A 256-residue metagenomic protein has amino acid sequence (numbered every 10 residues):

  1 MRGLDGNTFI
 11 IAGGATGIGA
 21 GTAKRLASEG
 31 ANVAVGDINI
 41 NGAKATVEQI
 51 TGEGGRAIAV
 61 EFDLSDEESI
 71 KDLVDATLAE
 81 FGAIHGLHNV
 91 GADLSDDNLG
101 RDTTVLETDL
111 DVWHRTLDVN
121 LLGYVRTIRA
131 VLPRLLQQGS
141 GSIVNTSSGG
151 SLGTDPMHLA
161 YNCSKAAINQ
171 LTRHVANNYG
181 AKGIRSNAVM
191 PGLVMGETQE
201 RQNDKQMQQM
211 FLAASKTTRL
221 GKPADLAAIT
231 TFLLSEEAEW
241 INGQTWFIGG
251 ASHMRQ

Functional and structural regions predicted by a protein language model:
R2-A34: Canonical Rossmann dinucleotide-binding motif of NAD(H)/NADP(H)-dependent dehydrogenases/reductases, specifically
G82, G180, R185, M190 (+1 more regions): Short, small/polar-rich loop/turn modules that mediate ligand/substrate recognition or access, typified
H85, L106-V125, S140, V144 (+3 more regions): Catalytic Tyr-X3-Lys loop
D97-H114, Q199, F211: Substrate-binding pocket helix/loop in short-chain dehydrogenase/reductase
I128, S164, T172: Active-site helix of classical SDR
P133, N177-N178, E239: Alpha-helical segment proximal to the catalytic Tyr-Lys
S148: Residue(s) in the substrate-gating loop at a strand-loop-helix junction that position the organic substrate next
G153, A213, T231, N242-Q256: Short C-terminal tail/terminal secondary-structure segment of NAD(P)H-dependent dehydrogenase/reductase domains
